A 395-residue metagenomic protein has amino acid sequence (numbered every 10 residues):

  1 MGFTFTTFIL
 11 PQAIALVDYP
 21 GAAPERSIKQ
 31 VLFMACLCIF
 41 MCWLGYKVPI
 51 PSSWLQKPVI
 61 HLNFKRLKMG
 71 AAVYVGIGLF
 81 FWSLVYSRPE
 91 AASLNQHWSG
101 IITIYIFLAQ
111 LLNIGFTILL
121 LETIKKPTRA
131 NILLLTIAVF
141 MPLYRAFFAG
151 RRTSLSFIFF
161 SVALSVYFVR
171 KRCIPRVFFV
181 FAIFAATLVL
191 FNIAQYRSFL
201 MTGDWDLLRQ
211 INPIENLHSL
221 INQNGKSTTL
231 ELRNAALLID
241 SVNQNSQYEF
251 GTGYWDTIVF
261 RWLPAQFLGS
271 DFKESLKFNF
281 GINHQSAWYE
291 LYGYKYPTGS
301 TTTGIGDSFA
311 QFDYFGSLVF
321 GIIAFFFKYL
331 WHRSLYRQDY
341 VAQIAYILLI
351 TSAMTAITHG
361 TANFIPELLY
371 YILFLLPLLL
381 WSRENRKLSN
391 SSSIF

Functional and structural regions predicted by a protein language model:
M1-G2, I50-A72, E122-I132, R383-F395: Transmembrane signal-anchor hairpin modules in multi-pass inner-membrane enzymes, especially those that act on
M1-P58, L135-A138, P142, I158-L188 (+2 more regions): N-terminal "leader" segments that precede or initiate the main folded domain
V17-Y19, P51, Q56, V73-Q110 (+2 more regions): Membrane-interfacial helix-loop-helix modules of multi-pass inner-membrane proteins that assemble, modify, or transport
Q30-V48, F64-P89, Y105-F148, L155-R170: Alpha-helical transmembrane segments of multi-pass inner-membrane proteins
A91, Q247-F312: Long extracytoplasmic/lumenal interhelical loops at the membrane interface of multi-pass membrane proteins
I114, F147-G150, Y296-F395: Hydrophobic alpha-helical segments
R129-F148, R152-I221: Hydrophobic alpha-helical segments of polytopic membrane proteins
F179-F278: Aromatic-rich transmembrane-lumenal/periplasmic boundary elements in polytopic membrane proteins
